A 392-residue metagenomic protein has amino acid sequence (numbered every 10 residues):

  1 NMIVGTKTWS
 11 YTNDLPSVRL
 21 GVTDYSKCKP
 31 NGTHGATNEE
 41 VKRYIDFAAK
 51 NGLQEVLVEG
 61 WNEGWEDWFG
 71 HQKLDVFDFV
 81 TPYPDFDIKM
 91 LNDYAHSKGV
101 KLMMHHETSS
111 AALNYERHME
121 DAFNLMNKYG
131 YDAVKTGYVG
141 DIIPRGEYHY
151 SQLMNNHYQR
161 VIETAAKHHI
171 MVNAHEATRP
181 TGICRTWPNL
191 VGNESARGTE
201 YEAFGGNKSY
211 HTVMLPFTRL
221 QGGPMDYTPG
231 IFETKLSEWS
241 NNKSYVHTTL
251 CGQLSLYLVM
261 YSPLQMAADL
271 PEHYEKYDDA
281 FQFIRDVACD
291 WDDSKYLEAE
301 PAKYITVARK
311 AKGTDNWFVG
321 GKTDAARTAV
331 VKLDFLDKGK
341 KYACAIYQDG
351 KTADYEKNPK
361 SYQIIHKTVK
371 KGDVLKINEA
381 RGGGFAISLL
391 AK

Functional and structural regions predicted by a protein language model:
N1-K98, H106, G384: Conserved structural scaffold segments of CAZyme catalytic domains across common CAZy folds
G21, V58-E59, M103-E107, V134-V139 (+5 more regions): Generic beta-strand/beta-sheet core signal
A48, V172, V259, V319: Conserved, mostly hydrophobic/aromatic
E59-Y245, T249: Aromatic- and carboxylate-enriched substrate-binding clefts and catalytic-loop regions of carbohydrate-active enzymes
C251-E298: Catalytic cores of secreted or luminal carbohydrate-active enzymes
E300-A343, F385-A386: Carbohydrate-binding surface patches
I346-G372: Solvent-exposed beta-strand/loop surfaces of large extracellular or lumenal domains
I365-K392: C-terminal beta-strand-rich structural cap/linker in extracellular carbohydrate-active enzymes
